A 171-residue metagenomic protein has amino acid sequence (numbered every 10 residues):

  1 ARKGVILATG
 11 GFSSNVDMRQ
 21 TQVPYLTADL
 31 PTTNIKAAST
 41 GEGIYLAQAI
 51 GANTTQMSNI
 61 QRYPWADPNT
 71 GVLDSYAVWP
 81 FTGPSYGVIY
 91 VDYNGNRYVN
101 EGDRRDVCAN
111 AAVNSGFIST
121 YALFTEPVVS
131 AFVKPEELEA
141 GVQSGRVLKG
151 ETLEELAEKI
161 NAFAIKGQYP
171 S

Functional and structural regions predicted by a protein language model:
R2-T70: Glycine-rich loop(s) and the adjacent beta-strand/alpha-helix scaffold that form part
I44-L46, N53-K166: An anion/pyrophosphate-binding glycine-rich loop and adjacent beta-alpha core in soluble alpha-beta enzymes
G167-S171: Short, well-structured alpha-helical segments that form the helix of a local strand-helix-strand
